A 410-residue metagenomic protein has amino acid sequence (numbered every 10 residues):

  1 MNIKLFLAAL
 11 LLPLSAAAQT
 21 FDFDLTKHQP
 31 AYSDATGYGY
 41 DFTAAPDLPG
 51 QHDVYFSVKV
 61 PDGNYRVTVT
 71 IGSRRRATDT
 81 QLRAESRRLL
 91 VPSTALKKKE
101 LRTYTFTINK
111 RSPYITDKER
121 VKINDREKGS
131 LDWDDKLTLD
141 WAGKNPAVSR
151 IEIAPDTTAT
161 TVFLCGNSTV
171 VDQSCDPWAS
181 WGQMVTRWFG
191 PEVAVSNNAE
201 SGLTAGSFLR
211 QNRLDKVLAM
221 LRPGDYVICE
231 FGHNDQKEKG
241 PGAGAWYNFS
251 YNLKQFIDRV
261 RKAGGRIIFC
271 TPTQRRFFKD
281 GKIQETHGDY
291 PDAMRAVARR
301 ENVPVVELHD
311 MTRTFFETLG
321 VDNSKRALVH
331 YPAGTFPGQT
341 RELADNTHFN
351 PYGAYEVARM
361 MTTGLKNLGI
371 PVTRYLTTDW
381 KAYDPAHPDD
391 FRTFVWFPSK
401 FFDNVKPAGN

Functional and structural regions predicted by a protein language model:
M1, N212-T378, F397-N410: Alpha-helical cap/lid subdomain in secreted, periplasmic, or secretory-pathway luminal O-acyl-processing enzymes
K4-S15: Sec-dependent N-terminal signal peptides
Q19-F21, K27-D34, V58, A95-L101 (+4 more regions): Conserved catalytic region of serine esterases and O-acyltransferases that act on ester linkages in lipids
Q19-Q51, N145-E152, S168-V171: Low-complexity, Gly/Ser/Thr/Pro- and Asn/Asp-enriched, turn/coil-prone segments that serve as flexible N-terminal
L48-G63: Short beta-strands within extracellular/lumenal beta-sheet-rich domains
F56-S57, I71-P92: Short, surface-exposed beta-strand/strand-loop-strand elements in extracellular ectodomains
G63-V69: A short tyrosine-centered beta-strand micro-motif
L139, G143-E200, L214-V227: Serine-esterase "nucleophile elbow" of acetyl-processing enzymes
